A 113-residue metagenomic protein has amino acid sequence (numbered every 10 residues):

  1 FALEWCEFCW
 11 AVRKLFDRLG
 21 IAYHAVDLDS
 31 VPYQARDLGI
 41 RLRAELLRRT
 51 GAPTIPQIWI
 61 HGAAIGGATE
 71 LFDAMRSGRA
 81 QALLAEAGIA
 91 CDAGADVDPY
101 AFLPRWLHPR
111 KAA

Functional and structural regions predicted by a protein language model:
F1-L28: Local sequence-structure signature of Cys/Sec-based thiol-disulfide redox active-site neighborhoods
D27-S30, G62: A short, structured active-site edge motif that brings together acidic residues
V31-G39: Short, flexible/disordered intra-domain loops and linkers
L46-T54: Thiol/disulfide oxidoreductase modules built on the thioredoxin-like
I60-A95: Non-catalytic, surface beta->alpha helical segment in thiol-disulfide oxidoreductase systems
L84, I89-A112: Ubiquitin/ubiquitin-like proteostasis machinery centered on ERAD and p97/Cdc48
